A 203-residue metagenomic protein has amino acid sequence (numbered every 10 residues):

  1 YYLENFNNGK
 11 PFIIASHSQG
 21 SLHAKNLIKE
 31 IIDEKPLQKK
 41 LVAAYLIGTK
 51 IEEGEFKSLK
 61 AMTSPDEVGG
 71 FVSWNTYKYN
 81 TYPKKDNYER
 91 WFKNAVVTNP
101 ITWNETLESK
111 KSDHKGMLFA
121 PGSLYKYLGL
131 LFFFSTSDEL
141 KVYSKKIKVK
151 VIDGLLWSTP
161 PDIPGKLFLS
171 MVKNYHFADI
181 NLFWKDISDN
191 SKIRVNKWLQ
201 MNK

Functional and structural regions predicted by a protein language model:
L3-N8, E30-G165, V172-N174, A178-N181 (+3 more regions): Surface cap/lid and interfacial helix-loop subdomains adjacent to catalytic sites that gate substrate access
I14-A24: Gly/Ala-rich beta-loop-alpha elbow adjacent to hydrolase catalytic centers
K25-K29: Short, hydrophobic alpha-helix immediately C-terminal to the catalytic nucleophile
